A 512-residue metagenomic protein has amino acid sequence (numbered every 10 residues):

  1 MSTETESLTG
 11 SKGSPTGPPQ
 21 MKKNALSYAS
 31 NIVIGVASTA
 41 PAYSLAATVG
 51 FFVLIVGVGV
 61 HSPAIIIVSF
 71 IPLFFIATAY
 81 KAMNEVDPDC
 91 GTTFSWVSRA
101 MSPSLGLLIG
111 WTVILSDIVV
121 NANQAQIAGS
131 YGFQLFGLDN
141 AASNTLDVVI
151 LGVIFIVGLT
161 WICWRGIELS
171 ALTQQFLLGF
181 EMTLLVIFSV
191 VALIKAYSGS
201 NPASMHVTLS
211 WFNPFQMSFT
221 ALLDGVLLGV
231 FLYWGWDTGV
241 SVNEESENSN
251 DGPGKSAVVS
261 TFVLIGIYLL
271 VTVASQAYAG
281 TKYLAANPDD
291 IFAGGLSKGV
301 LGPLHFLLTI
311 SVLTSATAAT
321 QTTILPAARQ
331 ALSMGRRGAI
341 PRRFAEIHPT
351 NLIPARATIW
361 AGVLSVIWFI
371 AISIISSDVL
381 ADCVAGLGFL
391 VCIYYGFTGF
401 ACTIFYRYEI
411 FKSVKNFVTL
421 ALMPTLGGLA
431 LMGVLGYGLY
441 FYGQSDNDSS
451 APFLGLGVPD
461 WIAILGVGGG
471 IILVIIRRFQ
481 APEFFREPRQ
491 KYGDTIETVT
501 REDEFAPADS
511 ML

Functional and structural regions predicted by a protein language model:
M1-V60, L73-F74, T78, I476-L512: Membrane-interface "cap" regions at the ends of multi-pass membrane proteins
G17, N24, G59-I66, G137-D147 (+1 more regions): Helix-loop-helix junctions that connect adjacent transmembrane segments in multi-pass membrane transporters
A29, F344-N351, Y395-Q444, F453-V458: C-terminal membrane-solvent junction of multi-pass transporters and transport-like membrane proteins
S44-V148, S260-V263, V458-G470: Extracellular loop-to-transmembrane helix junctions
D89, T112-I127, Y233-S246, Y268 (+2 more regions): Membrane-helix boundary/coupling elements in multi-pass transport proteins
S95-R99, A125-I150, G179, L184-L185 (+4 more regions): Helix-loop-helix connectors at the membrane interface of multi-pass transporters/channels
S95-V97, S102, Q134-D139, F212 (+2 more regions): TM-loop-TM module centered on a large, flexible mid-protein loop between adjacent transmembrane helices in multi-pass
D147-P202, A257-T261, G388-Y395, F405 (+1 more regions): Membrane-interface loop-to-helix entry segments
